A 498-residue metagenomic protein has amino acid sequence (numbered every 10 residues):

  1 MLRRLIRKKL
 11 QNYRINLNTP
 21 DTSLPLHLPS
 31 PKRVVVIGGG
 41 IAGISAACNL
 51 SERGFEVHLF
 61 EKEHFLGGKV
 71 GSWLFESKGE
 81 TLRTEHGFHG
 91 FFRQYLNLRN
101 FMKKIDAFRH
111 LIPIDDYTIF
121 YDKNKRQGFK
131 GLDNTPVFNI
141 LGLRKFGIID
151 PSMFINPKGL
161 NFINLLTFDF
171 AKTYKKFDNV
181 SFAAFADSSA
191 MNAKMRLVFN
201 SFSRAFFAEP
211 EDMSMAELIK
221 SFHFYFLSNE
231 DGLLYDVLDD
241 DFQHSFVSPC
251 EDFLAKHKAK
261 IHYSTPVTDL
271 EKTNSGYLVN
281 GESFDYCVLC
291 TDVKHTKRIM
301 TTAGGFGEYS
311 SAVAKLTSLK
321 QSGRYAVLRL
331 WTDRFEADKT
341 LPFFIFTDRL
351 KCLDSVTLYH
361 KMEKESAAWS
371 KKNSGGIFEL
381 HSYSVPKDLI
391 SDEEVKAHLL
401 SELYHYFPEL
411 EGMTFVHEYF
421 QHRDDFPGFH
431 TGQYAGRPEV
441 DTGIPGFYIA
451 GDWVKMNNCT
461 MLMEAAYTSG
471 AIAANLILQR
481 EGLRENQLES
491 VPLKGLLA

Functional and structural regions predicted by a protein language model:
L2-D21, T340-F344, D348-A498: Conserved flavin/dinucleotide-binding core of flavoenzymes
R4, K8, R14, T265-F378 (+2 more regions): Mid-domain catalytic core of redox enzymes that form a hydrophobic substrate pocket/lid adjacent to a catalytic redox
P29, F162-P266, T273, S283: Active-site/ligand-binding neighborhood in enzyme catalytic cores
P29-L59: N-terminal Rossmann-like FAD-binding beta1-loop-alpha1 element of flavoenzymes
A42, F65, K294: Conserved Rossmann-like nucleotide-cofactor binding loop
S51-E76: Glycine-rich FAD pyrophosphate-binding loop
S77-P113: Conserved FAD-binding subdomain of flavin-dependent enzymes
L98-R99, K103-K104, R109-A216: Mobile amphipathic helical/loop "lid" adjacent to a hydrophobic cofactor/ligand pocket
